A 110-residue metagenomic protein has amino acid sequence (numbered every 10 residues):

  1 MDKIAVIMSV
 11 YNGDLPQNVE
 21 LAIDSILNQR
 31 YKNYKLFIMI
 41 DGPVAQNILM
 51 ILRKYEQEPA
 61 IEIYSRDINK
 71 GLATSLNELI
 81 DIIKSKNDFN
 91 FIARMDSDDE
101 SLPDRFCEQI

Functional and structural regions predicted by a protein language model:
M1-I110: Nucleotide-sugar donor-binding/catalytic module of glycosyltransferases that assemble extracellular/cell-envelope
